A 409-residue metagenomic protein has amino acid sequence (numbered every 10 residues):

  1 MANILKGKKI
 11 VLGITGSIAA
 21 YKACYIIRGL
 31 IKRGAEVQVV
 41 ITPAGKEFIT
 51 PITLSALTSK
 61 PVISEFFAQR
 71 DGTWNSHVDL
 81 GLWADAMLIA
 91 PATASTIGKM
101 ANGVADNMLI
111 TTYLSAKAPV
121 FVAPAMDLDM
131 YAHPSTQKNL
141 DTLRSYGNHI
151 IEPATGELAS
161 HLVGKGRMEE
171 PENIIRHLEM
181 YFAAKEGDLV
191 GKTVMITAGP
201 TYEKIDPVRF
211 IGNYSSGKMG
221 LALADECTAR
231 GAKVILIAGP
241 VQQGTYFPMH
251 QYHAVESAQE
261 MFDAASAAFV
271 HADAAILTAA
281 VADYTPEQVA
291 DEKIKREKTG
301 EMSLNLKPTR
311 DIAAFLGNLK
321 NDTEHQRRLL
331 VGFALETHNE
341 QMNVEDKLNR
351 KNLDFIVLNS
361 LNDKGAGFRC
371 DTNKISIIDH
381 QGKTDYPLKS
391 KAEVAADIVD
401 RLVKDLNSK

Functional and structural regions predicted by a protein language model:
M1-F121, D127-K409: A cross-family phosphate/adenosyl-ligand binding-site feature
